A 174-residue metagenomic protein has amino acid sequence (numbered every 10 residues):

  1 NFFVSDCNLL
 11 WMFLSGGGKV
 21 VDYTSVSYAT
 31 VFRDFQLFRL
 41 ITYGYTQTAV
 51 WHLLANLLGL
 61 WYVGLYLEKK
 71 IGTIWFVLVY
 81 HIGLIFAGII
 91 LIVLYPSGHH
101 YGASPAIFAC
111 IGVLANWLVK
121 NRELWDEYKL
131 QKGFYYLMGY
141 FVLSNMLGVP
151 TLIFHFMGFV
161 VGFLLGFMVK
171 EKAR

Functional and structural regions predicted by a protein language model:
N1-R174: A detector for small-residue-rich transmembrane helices and their helix-helix packing motifs
